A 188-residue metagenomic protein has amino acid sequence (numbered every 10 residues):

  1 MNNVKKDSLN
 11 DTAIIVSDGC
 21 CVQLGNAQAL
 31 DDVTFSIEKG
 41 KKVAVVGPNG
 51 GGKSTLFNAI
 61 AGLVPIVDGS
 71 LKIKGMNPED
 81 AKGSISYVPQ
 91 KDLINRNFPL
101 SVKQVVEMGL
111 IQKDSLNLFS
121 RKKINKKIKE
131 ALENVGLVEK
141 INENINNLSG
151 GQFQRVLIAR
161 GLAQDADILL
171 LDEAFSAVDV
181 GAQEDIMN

Functional and structural regions predicted by a protein language model:
I15, A29-L30: Conserved structural motif at the start of ABC-family nucleotide-binding domains
C20, R121-K140: Conserved ABC ATPase "signature" region
A61: Helix-to-loop junction immediately C-terminal to a conserved catalytic motif
G69-G83: Conserved ABC transporter NBD signature motif
N144-L148, Q152: Conserved ABC ATPase signature
D165: Conserved catalytic motifs of ABC-family nucleotide-binding domains
L169-E173: Catalytic Walker B motif of ABC-type/P-loop ATPase nucleotide-binding domains
